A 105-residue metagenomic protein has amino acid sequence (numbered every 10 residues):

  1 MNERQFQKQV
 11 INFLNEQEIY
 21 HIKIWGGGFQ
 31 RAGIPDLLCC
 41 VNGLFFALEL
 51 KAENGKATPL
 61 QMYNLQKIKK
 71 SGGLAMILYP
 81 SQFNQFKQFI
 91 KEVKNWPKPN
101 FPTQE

Functional and structural regions predicted by a protein language model:
M1-E105: Catalytic phosphate/metal-binding cores of nucleic-acid and nucleotide-processing enzymes, i.e., regions that mediate
